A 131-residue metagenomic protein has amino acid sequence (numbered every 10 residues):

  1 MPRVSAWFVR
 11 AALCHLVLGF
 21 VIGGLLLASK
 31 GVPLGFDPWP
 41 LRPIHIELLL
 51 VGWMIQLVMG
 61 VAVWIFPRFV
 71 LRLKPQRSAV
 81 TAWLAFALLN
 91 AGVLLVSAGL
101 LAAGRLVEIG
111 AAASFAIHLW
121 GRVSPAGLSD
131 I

Functional and structural regions predicted by a protein language model:
M1-I131: Hydrophobic alpha-helical transmembrane segments of multi-pass integral membrane proteins
